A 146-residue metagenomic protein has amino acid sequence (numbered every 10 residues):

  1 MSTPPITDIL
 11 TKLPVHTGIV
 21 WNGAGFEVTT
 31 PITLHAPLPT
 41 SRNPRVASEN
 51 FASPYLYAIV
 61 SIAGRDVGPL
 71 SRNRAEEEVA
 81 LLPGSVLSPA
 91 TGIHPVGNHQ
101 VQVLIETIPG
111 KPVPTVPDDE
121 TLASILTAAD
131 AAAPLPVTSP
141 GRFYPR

Functional and structural regions predicted by a protein language model:
M1-V67: Internal glycine-rich, Lys/Arg-flanked active-site/core loops of soluble domains
S41-P44, P54-R146: Active-site and NAD+-binding cores of ADP-ribose-processing enzymes
